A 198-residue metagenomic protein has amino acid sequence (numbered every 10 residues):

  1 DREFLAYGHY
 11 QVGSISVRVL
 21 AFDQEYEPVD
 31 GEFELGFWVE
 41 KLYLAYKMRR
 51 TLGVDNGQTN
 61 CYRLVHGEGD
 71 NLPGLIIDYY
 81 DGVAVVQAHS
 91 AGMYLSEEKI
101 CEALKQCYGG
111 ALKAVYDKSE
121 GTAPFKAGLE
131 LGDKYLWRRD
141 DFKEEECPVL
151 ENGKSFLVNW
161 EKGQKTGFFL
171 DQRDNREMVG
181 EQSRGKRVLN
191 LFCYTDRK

Functional and structural regions predicted by a protein language model:
D1-D81: Non-catalytic accessory regions of SAM-dependent methyltransferases
L5-A6, A84-Q87, V149, S155-V158: Short hydrophobic-aromatic micro-motifs
V65-L72, I76-D78, S96-F169, E177: Non-catalytic substrate-recognition/targeting regions of SAM-dependent transferases
D81-Y94: A short interface-forming secondary-structure element
G82, F156, N175, F192: Conserved hydrophobic/aromatic pocket- or pore-lining residues that grip, position, or stack substrates in active sites
D171-K186: Short internal alpha-helix immediately C-terminal to a glycine-rich phosphate-binding loop in Rossmann-like
G185-Y194: Conserved class I S-adenosyl-L-methionine
